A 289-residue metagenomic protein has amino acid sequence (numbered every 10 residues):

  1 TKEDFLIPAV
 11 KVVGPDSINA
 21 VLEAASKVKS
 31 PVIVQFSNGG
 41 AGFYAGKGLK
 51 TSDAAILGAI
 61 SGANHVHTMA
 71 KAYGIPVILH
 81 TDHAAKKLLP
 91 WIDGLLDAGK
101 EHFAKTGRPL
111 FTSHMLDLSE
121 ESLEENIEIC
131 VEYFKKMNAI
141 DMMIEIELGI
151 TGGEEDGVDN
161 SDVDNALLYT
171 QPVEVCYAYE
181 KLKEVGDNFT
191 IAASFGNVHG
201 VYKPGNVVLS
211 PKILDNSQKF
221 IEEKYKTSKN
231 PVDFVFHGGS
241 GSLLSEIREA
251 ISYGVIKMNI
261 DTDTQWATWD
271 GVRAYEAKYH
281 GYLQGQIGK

Functional and structural regions predicted by a protein language model:
T1, P15-D53, L57-G74, A85-N230 (+2 more regions): Alpha/beta enzyme core
T1-P8: N-terminal amphipathic alpha-helix/helix-capping segment at the start of soluble metabolic enzymes
P8, I75, T81-L88, I287-K289: Metal-cofactor-binding active-site regions of metalloenzymes
A9-K11, P31-Q35, I78-H80: Short, conserved beta-strand segments within well-ordered enzyme catalytic domains that often line or immediately flank
K11, N165-L168, V207, H237-S240 (+2 more regions): Hydrophobic alpha-helical scaffolding
K11-V12, L79-A85, V232-S242: Glycine-rich beta-to-alpha transition loops that act as phosphate-gripper elements at the mouths of alpha/beta enzyme
V235, G239-E276: Active-site/pore-lining binding-face segments in mid-to-C-terminal subdomains
K278-K289: Extended, intrinsically disordered, low-complexity segments
